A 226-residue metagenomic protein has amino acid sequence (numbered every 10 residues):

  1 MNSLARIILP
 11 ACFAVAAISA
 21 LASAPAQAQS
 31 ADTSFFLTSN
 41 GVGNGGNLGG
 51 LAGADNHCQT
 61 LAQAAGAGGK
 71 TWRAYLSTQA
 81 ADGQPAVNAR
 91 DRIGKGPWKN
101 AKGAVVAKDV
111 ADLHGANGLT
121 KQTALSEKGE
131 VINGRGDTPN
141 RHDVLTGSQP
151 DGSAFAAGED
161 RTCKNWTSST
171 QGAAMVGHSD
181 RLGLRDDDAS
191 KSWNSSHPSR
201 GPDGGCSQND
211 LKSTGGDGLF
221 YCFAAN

Functional and structural regions predicted by a protein language model:
M1-R6: N-terminal secretory signal peptides that target proteins for export/translocation
P10-A20: Bacterial N-terminal signal peptides
A17, S23, T38-S39: Short linear Ser/Thr-Pro motifs
Q27-N226: Secreted/extracellular ectodomain signature
